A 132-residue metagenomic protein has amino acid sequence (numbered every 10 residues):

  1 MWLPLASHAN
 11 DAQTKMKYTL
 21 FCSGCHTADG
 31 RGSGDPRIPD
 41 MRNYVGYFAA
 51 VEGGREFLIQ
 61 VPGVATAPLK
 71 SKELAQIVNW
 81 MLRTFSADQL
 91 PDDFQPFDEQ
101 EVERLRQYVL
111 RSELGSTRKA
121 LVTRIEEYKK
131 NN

Functional and structural regions predicted by a protein language model:
M1-A9: Hydrophobic h-region of N-terminal signal peptides that target proteins for export in Gram-negative bacteria
N10-R31, A50, R55-E56: Sequence/structural segment immediately N-terminal to covalent heme-attachment motifs in c-type and related
T14, D29-S33, T66-K70, F94: Short, surface-exposed helix-loop/turn micro-motifs enriched in polar/charged residues
H26-D29, V45, V61-A65, M81-F85 (+2 more regions): Sec/Tat-exported extracytoplasmic proteins
R31-A67: Gly/Gly-Pro-rich "capping" loops immediately C-terminal to redox-active cysteine motifs in periplasmic/lumenal
P68-M81: Mature extracytoplasmic domains of secretory-pathway proteins
K72, R83-N132: Flexible coil segments in periplasmic/lumen-exposed cytochrome c-class electron-transfer proteins
